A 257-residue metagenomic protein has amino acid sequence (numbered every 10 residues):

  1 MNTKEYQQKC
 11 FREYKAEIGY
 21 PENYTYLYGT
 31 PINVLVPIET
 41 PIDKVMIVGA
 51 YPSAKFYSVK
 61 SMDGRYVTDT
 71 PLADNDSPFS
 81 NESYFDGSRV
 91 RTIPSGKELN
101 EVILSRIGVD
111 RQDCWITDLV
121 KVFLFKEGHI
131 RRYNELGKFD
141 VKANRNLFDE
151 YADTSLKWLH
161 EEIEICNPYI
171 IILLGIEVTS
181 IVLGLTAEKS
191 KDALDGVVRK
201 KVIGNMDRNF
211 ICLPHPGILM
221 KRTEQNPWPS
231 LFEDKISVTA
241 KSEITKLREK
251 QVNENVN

Functional and structural regions predicted by a protein language model:
M1-S95, V202-M206, E243-N257: Active-site and ligand/interface coordination hotspots across diverse enzymes and nucleic-acid-associated assemblies
M1-Y26, H129-K157, S180-N257: C-terminal capping/extension of enzyme domains
M46-V48, W115-T117, I170-I172, N209-I211: Hydrophobic/aromatic beta-strand patches that form the interior of the parallel beta-sheet core in alpha/beta enzyme
A50-Y51, L119, L173-V178: Short, well-ordered beta-to-alpha junction loops that form the rim of enzyme active sites and present histidine/acidic
S53-Y57, L124, I218-M220: Short, acidic Gly/Pro/Ser/Thr-rich loop/turn segments
T92-K142: Short, surface-exposed acidic-centric catalytic microdomains
I107-G108, E164-C166, V202-M206: Short, conserved loop/helix-junction motifs that constitute active-site signature segments in enzyme catalytic cores
L159-I176: Proline-aspartate-enriched helix->loop->beta-strand connector
